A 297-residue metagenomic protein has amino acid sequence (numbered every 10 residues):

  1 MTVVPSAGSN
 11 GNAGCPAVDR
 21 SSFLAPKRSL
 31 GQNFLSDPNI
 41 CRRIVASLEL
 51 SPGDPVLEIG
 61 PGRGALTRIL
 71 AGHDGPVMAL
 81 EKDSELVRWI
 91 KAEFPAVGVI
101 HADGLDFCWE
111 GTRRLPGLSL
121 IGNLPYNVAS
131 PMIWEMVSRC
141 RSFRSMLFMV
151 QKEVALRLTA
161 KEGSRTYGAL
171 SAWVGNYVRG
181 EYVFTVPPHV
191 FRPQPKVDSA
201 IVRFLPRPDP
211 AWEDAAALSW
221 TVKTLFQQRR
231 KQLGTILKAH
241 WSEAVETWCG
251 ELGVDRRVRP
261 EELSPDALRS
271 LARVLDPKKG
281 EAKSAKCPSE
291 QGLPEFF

Functional and structural regions predicted by a protein language model:
M1-T224, G250, E261, S270-F297: Catalytic cores of RNA-modifying enzymes
Q227-R230: Active-site-proximal catalytic alpha-helix in oxidoreductases
A239, E243-V245: Short amphipathic alpha-helix segments
V254-A267: Catalytic core of IPPT-family isopentenyl/dimethylallyl transferases that prenylate adenosine-containing substrates
